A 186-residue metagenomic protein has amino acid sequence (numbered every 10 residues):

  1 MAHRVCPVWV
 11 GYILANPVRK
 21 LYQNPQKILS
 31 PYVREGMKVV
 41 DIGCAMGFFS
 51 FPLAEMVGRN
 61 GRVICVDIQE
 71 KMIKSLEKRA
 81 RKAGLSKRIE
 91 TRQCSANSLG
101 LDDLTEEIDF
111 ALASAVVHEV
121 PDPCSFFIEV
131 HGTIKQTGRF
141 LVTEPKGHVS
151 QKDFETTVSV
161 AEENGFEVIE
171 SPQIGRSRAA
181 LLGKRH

Functional and structural regions predicted by a protein language model:
R4-Y22: Class I SAM-dependent methyltransferase Rossmann-like catalytic core, especially the SAM/SAH-binding loop
R19-M37: Conserved alpha-helix/loop element of class I SAM-dependent methyltransferases that forms part of the SAM/SAH-binding
V40-I42, M46, S50-S98: Class I SAM-dependent methyltransferase SAM/SAH-binding core
N97-A111: A short acidic, Gly/Pro-enriched loop at the edge of an enzyme's catalytic core that lines a small-molecule cofactor
I108-P121: A short SAM/SAH-binding and catalytic strip from SAM-dependent methyltransferases
C124-Q136: A short glycine-rich, Lys/Arg-flanked "PGG" loop and its adjoining helix->strand segment in the class I
T137-E144: Conserved beta-strand signature within the Rossmann-like core of class I S-adenosyl-L-methionine
N164, Q173-H186: Core SAM-dependent methyltransferase catalytic element
